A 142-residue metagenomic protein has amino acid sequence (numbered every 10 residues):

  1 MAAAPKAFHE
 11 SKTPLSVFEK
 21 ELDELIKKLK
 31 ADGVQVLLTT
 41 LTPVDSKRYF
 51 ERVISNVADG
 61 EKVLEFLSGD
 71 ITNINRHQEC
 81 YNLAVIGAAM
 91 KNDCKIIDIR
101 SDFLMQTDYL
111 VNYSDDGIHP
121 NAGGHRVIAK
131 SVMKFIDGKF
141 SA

Functional and structural regions predicted by a protein language model:
M1-A142: Alpha-helical cap/lid subdomain in secreted, periplasmic, or secretory-pathway luminal O-acyl-processing enzymes
